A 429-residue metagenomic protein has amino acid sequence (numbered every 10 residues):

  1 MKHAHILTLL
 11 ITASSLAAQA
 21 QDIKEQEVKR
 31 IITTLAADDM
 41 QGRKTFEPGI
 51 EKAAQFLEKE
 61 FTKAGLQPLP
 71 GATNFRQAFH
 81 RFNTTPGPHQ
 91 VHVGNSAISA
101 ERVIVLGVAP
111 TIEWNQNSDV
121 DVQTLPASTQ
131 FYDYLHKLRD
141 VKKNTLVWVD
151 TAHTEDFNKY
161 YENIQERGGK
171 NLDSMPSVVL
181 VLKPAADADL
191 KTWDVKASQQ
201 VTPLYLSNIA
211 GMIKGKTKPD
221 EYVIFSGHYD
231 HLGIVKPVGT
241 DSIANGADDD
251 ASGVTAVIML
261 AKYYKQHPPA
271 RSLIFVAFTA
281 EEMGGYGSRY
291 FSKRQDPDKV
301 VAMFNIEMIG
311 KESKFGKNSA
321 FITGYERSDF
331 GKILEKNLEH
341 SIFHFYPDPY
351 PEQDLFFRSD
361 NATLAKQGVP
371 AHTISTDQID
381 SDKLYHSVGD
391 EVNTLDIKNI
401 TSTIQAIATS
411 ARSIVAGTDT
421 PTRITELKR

Functional and structural regions predicted by a protein language model:
M1-I23: Bacterial Sec-dependent N-terminal signal peptides
A18-A53, L57-P68, I213-G215, D220 (+3 more regions): N-terminal hydrophobic or amphipathic helices/low-complexity stretches enriched in small/hydrophobic/Pro/Gly
D38-P48, Q77-A78, V120-A127, A197-Q199 (+5 more regions): Second-shell loop/turn segments in exported
Q41-D140, T145: Noncatalytic luminal/extracellular "stalk/propeptide" segments of secretory-pathway proteins
A100-N144, D220, S226-Q266: Active-site metal-coordination/substrate-binding segment of hydrolases, especially metallo-dependent peptidases
E162-G246, K262, Q266, A270: Soluble metallo-hydrolase cores and metallopeptidase-like ectodomains found primarily in the secretory/periplasmic
K262, T376, S381-R429: His/Asp/Glu-rich mid-to-C-terminal helical/loop segments that flank catalytic regions of hydrolases
F278-D382, D419-T422: Metal-dependent peptidase/peptidase-like ectodomains
